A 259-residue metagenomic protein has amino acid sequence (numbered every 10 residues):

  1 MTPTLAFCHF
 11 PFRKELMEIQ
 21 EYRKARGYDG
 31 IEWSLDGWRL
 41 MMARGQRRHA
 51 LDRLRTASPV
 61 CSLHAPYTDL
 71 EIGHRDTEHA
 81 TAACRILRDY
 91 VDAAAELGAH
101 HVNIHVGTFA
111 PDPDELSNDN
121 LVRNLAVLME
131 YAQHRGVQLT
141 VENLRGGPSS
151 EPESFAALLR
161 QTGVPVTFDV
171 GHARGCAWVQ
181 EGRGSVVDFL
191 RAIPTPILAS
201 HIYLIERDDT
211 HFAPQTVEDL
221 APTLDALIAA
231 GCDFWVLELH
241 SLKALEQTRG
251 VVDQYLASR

Functional and structural regions predicted by a protein language model:
M1-V91, A95, V164-P165, Y255-R259: N-terminal pre-domain/capping segments
P3-H9, I31-W33, C61-A65, V102-I104 (+4 more regions): Hydrophobic faces of well-ordered beta-strands that scaffold small-molecule active sites in alpha/beta enzyme cores
C8-E18, S34-H49, E71-H74, F109-D114 (+4 more regions): Acidic-and-aromatic substrate-binding clefts and catalytic sites of carbohydrate-active enzymes
G73-V166, E218-A221: Active-site acidic/histidine proton-transfer and metal-coordination neighborhood in alpha/beta enzyme cores
Y131-V217: Acidic/histidine-rich catalytic cores of soluble enzymes
T223, L227, W235: H/E-rich (His + Asp/Glu) clusters that bind or coordinate divalent metals
A244-R259: C-terminal helical cap(s) of enzyme catalytic domains, especially alpha/beta-barrels
